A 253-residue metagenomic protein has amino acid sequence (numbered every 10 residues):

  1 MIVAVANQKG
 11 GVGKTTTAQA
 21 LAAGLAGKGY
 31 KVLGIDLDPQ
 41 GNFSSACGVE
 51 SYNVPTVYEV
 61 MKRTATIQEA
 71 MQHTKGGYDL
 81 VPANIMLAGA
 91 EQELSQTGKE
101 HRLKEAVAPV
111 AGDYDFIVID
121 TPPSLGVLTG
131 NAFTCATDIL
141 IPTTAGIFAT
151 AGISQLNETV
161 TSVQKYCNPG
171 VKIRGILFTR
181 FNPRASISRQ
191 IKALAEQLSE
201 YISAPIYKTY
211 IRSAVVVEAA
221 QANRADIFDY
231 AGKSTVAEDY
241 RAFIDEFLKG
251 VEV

Functional and structural regions predicted by a protein language model:
M1-V253: P-loop NTP-binding core
